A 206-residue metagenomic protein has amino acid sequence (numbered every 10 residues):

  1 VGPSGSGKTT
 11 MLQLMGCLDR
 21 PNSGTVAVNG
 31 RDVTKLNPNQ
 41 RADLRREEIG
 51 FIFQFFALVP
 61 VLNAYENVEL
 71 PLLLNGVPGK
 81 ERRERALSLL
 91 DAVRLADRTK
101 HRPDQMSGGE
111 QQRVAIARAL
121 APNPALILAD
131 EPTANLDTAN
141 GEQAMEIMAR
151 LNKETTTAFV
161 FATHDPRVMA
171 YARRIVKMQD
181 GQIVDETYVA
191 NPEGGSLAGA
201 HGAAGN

Functional and structural regions predicted by a protein language model:
V1-Y171, K177-M178: ABC family nucleotide-binding domain
R174, Q182-N206: Conserved beta-strand-loop-alpha-helix hinge in the C-terminal portion of ABC ATPase nucleotide-binding domains
